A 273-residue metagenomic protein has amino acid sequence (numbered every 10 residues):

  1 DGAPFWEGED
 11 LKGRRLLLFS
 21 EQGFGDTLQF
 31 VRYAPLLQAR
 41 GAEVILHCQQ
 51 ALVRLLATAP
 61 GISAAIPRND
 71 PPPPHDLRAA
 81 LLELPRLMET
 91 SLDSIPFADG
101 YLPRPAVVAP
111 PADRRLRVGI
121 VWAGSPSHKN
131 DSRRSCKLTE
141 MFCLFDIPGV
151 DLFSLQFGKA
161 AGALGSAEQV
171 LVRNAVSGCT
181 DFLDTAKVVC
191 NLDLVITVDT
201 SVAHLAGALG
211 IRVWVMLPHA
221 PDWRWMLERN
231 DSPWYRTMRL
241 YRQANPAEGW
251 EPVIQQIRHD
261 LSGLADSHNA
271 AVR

Functional and structural regions predicted by a protein language model:
D1-R273: Catalytic machinery of carbohydrate-active enzymes, primarily nucleotide-sugar-dependent glycosyltransferases
